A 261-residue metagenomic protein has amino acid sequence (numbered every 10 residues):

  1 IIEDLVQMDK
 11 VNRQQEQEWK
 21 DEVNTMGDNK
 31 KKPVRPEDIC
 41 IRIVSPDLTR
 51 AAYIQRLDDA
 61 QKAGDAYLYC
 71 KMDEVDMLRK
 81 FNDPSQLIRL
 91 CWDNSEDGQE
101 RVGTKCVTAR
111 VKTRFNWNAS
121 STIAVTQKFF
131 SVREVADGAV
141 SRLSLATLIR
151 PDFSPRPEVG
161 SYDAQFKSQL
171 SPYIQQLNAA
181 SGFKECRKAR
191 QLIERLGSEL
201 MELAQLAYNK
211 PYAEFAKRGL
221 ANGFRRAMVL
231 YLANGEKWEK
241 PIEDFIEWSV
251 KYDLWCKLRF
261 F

Functional and structural regions predicted by a protein language model:
I1-F261: Phosphate-handling catalytic cores of nucleic-acid transaction enzymes
